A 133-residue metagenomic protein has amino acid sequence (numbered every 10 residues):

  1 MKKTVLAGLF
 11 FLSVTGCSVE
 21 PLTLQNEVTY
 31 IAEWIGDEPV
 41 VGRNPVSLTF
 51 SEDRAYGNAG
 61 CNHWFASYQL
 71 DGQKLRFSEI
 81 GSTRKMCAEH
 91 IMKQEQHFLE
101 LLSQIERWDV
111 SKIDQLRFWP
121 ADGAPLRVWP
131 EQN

Functional and structural regions predicted by a protein language model:
M1-T4: Positively charged n-region of N-terminal signal peptides that target proteins for export
L6, F10-F11: Hydrophobic helical h-region of N-terminal Sec-dependent signal peptides in bacterial secretory/periplasmic proteins
C17-N133: Lipid interaction determinants
